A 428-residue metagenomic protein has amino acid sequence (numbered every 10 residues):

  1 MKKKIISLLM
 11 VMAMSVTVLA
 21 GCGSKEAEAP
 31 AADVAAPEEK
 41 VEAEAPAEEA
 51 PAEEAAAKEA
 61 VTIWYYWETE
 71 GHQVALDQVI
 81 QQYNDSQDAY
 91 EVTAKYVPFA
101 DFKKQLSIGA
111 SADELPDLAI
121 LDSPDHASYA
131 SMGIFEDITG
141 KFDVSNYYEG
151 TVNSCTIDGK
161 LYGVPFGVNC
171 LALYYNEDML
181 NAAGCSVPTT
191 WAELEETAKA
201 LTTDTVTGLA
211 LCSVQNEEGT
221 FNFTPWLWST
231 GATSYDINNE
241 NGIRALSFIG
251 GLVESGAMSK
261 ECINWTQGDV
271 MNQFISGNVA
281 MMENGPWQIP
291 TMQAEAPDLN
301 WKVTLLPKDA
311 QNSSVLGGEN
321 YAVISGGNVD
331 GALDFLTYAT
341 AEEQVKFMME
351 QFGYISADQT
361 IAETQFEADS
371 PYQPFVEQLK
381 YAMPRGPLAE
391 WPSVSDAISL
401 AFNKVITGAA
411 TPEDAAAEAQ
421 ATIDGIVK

Functional and structural regions predicted by a protein language model:
M1-T62, D85, T360-E363, E367-S370 (+2 more regions): Short, low-complexity disordered leader/linker segments with a strong preference for bacterial N-terminal type II
A50, E54-A55, L121-A172, S186 (+5 more regions): Hinge/lid segment of periplasmic solute-binding proteins
A56-E68, Y90-K95, D117-L118, Y162 (+2 more regions): Short, well-ordered beta-strand elements
Q78, Q82-G150, D178-T189, A280-M281 (+2 more regions): Extracytoplasmic "Venus flytrap"/periplasmic binding protein-like
Q81, D85-S86, A182-A183, S247 (+6 more regions): Extracytoplasmic/periplasmic substrate-recognition and gating elements
A127-I134, T151-V187, C212-S234, V315-A322 (+1 more regions): Periplasmic solute-binding protein
A198-T202, Y235-I263: Glycine-centered hinge/linker elements that transmit conformational signals in sensory and ligand-binding systems
P297, W301, M349-L400, K404: Long, aromatic- and glycine/proline-rich binding clefts that accommodate carbohydrate-like moieties
